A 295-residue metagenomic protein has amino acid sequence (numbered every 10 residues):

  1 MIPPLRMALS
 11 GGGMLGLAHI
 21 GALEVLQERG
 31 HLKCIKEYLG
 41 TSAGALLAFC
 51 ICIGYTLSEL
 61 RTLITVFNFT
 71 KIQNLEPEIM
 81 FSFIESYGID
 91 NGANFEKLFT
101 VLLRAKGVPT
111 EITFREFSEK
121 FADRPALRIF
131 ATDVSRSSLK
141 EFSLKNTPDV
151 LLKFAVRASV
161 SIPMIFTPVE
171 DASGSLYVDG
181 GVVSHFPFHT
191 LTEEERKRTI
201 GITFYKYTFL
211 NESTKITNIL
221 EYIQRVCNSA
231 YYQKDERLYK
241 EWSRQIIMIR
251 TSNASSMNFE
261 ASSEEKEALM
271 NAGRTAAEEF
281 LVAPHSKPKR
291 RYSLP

Functional and structural regions predicted by a protein language model:
M1-T41, F49-P295: Patatin-like phospholipase
